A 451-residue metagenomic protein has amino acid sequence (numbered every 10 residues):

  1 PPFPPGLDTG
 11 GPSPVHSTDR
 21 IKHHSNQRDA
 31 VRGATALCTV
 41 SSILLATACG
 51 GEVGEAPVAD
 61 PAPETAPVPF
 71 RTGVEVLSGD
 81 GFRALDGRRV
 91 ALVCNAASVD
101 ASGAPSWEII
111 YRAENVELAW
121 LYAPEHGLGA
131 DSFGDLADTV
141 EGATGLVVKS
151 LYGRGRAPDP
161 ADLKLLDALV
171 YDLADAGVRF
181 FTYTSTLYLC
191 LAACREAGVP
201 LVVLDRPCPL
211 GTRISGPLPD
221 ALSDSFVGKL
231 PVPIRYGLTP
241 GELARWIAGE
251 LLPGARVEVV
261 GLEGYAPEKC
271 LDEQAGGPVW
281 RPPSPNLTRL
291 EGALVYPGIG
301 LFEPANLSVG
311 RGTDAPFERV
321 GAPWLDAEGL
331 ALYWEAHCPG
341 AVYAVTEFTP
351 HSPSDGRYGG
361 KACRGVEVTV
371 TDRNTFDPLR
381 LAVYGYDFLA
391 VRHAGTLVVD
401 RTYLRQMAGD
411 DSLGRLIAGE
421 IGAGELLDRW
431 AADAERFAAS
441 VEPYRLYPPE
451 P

Functional and structural regions predicted by a protein language model:
T47-A48: C-terminal motif of bacterial Sec signal peptides marking the signal peptidase cleavage site
E117-E125: Short internal beta-strands
A130-G134, V202-S223: Glycine-rich, charge-decorated loop segments at or immediately adjacent to ligand/cofactor-binding or catalytic sites
D135-L165, V178: Glycine-rich oxoanion-binding loops at beta->alpha junctions
D175-L187: Glycine/threonine-rich flexible loop motifs
D224-Y296: Conserved anion/nucleotide-ligand pocket segment
Y265-F348: Glycine-rich, aromatic-lined ligand/substrate-binding cores of catalytic and carbohydrate-binding domains
P316, G321-D428: Conserved functional hotspot residues or short segments at active or partner-binding sites across diverse domains
